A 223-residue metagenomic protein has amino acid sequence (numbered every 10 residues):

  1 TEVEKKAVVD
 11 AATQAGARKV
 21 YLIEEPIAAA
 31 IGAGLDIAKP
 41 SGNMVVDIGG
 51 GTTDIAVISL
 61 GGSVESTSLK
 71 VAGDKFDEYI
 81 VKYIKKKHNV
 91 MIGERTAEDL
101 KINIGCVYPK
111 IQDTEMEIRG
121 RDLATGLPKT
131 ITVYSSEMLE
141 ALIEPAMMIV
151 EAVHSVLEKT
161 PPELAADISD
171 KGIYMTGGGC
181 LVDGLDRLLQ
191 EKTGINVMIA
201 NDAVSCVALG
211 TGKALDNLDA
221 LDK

Functional and structural regions predicted by a protein language model:
T1-I48, A56-Y174, C180-K223: Nucleotide/phosphate-binding catalytic cleft detector across ATP-hydrolyzing and phosphate-transferring enzymes
